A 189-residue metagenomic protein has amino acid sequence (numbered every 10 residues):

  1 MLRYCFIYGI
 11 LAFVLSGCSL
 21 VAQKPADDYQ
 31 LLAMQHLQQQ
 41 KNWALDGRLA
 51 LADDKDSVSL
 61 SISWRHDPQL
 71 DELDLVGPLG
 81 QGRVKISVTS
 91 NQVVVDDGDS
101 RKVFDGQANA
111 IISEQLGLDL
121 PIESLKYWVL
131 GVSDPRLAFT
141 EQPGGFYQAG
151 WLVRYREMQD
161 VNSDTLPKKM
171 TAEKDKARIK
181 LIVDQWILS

Functional and structural regions predicted by a protein language model:
M1-I7: Bacterial N-terminal signal peptides that target proteins for export
A12-Q35: Bacterial Sec signal peptide processing site at the extreme N-terminus
Q35-K55: A short, Trp-centered hydrophobic/proline-enriched beta-strand micro-motif
A44-D46, R65, K85-S87, Q92-V94 (+2 more regions): Beta-strand-dominated lipid-handling architectures at cellular/organellar boundaries
D53-S57, P78-Q81, D175-K176: Solvent-exposed loop/turn segments connecting transmembrane beta-strands in outer-membrane beta-barrel proteins
L70-D119: An acidic-aromatic
D99-A149: Flexible, processing/modification-adjacent segments and terminal tails in exported/periplasmic/extracellular proteins
G131-S189: Gly/Pro-enriched, hydrophobic low-complexity segments that function as extracytoplasmic propeptides/linkers
